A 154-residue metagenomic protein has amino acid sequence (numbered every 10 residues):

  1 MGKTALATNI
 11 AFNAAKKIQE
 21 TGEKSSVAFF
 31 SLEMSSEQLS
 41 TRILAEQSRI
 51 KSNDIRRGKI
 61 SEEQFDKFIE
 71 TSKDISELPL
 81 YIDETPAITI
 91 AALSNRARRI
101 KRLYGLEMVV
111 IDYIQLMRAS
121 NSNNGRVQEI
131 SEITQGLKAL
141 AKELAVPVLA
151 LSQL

Functional and structural regions predicted by a protein language model:
K3: Conserved lysine of the Walker
N9, N13-G105, A119: Cytosolic-facing regulatory segments adjacent to core modules
F12-K17, E129-A150, L154: Substrate-engagement module of ASCE P-loop NTPases
T85-N95, N124-S131, Q135: Active-site glycine- and acidic-residue-rich loops that bind and position anionic ligands or nucleotide-like cofactors
M108: Hydrophobic "anchor" residues on beta-strands that sit immediately upstream of conserved functional sites
L116: Residues immediately C-terminal
